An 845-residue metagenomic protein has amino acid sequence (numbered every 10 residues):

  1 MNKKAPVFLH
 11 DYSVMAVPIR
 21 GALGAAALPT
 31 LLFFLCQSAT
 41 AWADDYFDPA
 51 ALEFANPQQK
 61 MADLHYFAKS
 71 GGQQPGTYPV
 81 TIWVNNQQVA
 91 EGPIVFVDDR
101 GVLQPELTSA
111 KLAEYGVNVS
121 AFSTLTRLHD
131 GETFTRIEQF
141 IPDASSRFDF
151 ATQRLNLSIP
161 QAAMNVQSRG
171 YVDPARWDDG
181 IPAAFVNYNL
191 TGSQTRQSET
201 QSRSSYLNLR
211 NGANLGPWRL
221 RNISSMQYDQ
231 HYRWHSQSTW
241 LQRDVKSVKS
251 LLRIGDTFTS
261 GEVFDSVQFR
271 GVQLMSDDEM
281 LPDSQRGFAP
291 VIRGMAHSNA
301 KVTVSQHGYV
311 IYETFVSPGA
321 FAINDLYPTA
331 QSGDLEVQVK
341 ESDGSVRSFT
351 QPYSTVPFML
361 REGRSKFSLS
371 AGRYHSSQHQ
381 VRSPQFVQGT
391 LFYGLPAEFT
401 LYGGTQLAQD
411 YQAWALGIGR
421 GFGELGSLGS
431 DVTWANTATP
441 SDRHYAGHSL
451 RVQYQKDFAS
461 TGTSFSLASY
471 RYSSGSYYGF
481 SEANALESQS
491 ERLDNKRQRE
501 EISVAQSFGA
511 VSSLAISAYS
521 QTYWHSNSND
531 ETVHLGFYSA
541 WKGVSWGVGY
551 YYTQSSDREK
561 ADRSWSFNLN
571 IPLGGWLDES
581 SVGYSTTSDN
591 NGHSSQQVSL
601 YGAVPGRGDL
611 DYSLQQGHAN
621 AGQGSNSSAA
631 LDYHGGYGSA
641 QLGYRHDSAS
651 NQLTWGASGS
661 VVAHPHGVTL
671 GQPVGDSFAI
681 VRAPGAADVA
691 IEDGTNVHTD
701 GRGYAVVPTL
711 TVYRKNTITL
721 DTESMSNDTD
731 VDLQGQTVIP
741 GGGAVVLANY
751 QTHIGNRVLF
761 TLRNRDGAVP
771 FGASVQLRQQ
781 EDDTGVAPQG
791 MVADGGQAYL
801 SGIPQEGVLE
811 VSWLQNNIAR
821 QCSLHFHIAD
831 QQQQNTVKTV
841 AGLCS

Functional and structural regions predicted by a protein language model:
I19, A41-R286, D589-V662: Post-signal-peptide, soluble extracytosolic/periplasmic N-terminal scaffold domains of envelope/secretory systems
Q74-F96, G685-T695, D766-D782: Short, ordered, surface-exposed loop/turn motifs in non-cytosolic proteins
I82, I292-G294, A679-A683, N756-N764: A short, amphipathic beta-strand motif
P93-I94, T695-Y704, D782-G795: Short, acidic Ser/Thr/Gly-rich low-complexity loop/linker segments typical of extracellular and cell-surface proteins
D99-L107, L326-S332, Y704-D730, A793-E810 (+1 more regions): Short Pro-Gly-centered beta-turn/loop motif in secreted/extracellular proteins
Q161-A163, G192-R196, P217, M226-Q230 (+17 more regions): Transmembrane beta-strands of outer-membrane beta-barrel pores
W177, R203-G216, H235-V248, S383-A397 (+11 more regions): Feature captures outer-membrane beta-barrel proteins of Gram-negative bacteria and organelles
V186-L190, N222, L252-I254, F367-A371 (+8 more regions): Membrane-embedded beta-strand positions of outer-membrane beta-barrel proteins
